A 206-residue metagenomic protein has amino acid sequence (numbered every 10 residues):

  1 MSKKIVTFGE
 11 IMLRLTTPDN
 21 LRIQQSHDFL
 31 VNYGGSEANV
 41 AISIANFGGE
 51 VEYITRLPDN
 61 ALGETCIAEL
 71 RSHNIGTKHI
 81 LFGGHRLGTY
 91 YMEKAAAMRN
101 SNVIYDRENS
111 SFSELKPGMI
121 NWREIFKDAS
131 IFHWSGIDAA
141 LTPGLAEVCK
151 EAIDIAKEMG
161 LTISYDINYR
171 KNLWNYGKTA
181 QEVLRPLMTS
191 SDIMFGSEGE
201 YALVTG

Functional and structural regions predicted by a protein language model:
M1-G76: Glycine-rich phosphate/adenosyl-contacting loop at the front of the ribokinase-like
T7-F8, H79, Y105, S164-Y165 (+1 more regions): General beta-strand structural signal in soluble alpha/beta enzymes
I11, G84, N109, Y169-K171 (+1 more regions): Glycine-rich beta-alpha junction loops
N20-I23, I67-E69, M119-I120, A146-C149 (+1 more regions): Short, glycine/charged-enriched secondary-structure capping and boundary segments
N32-N39, P117, Y176-T179: Short secondary-structure boundary/capping elements
E50-G136: Conserved N-terminal subdomain of the carbohydrate kinase-like
I131, I137-G206: Conserved beta-alpha-beta core of the PfkB/ribokinase-like small-molecule kinase fold
